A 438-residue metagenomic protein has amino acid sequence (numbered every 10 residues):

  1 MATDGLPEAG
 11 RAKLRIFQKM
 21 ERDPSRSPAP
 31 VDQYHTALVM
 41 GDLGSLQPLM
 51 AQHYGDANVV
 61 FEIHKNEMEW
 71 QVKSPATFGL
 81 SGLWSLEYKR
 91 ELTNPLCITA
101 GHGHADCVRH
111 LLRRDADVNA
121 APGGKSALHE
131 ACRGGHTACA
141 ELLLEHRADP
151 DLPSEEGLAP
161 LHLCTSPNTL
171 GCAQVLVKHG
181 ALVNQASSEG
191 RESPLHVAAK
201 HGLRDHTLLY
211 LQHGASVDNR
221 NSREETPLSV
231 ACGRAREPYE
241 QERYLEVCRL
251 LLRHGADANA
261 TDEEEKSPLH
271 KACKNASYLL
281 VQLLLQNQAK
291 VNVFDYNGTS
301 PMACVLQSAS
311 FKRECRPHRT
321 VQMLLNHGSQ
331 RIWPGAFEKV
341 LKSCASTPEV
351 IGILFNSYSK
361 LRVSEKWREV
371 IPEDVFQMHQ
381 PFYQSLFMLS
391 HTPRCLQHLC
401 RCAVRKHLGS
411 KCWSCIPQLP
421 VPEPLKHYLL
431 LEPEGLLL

Functional and structural regions predicted by a protein language model:
A2-Q18, R22-R26, Q52, K65-M68 (+4 more regions): Cullin-RING E3 adaptor/co-adaptor recruitment helices
D56-A57, V118, P150, V183 (+4 more regions): Ankyrin-repeat inter-repeat connecting loop/turn
V60, Y88, A120-A121, P153 (+5 more regions): Ankyrin-repeat boundary/linker signal
E91, G123-G124, E155-E156, E189-G190 (+3 more regions): Ankyrin repeat start-site detector
